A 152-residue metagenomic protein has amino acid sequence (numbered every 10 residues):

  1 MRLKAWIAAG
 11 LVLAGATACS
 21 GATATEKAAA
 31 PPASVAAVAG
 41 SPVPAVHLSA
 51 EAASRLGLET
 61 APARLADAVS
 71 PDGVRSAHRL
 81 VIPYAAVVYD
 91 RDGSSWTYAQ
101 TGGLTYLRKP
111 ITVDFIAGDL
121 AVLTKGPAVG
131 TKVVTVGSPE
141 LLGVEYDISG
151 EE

Functional and structural regions predicted by a protein language model:
M1-T17: Sec-dependent bacterial lipoprotein signal peptides
R2, C19-L65, W96-E152: Short alpha-helical boundary/capping segments at helix-coil junctions
E59, S76-H78: A generic structural signal for short beta-strands and their flanking turns/coil linkers
L65-D72: Interdomain regulatory linker/hinge segments that flank or connect interaction modules in polarity/junction/synaptic
R79-Y84: Sequence-composition feature that favors extended, apolar/low-complexity stretches
A86-V88, I111: Short Gly/Pro-enriched turn/cap motifs at secondary-structure boundaries
